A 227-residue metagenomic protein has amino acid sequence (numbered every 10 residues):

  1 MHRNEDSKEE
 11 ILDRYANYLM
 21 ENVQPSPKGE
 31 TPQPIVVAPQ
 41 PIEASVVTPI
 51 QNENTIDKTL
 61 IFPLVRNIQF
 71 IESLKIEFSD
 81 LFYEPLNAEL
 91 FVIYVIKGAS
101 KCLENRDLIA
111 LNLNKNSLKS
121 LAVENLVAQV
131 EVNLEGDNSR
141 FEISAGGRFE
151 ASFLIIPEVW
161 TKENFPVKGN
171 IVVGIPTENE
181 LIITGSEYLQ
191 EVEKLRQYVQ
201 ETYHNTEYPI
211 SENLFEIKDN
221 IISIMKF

Functional and structural regions predicted by a protein language model:
H2-S152: Charged, alpha-helical interface segments at or near domain boundaries
F82-E84, E163-F165, V172-G174, H204-T206: A general structural signal for short secondary-structure junctions and capping/turn motifs
C102, G174-N179: Short acidic (Asp/Glu) and glycine-rich catalytic loops that position anionic groups and cofactors
N133-L134, I171-P176: Short beta-strand
E150-F165: Short amphipathic alpha-helix segments
N170, E178, P209-S211: Active-site lining segments that contact anionic ligands and/or coordinate catalytic metals
N179-G185: Short cationic amphipathic helices and targeting signals
S186-F227: C-terminal structured domains
